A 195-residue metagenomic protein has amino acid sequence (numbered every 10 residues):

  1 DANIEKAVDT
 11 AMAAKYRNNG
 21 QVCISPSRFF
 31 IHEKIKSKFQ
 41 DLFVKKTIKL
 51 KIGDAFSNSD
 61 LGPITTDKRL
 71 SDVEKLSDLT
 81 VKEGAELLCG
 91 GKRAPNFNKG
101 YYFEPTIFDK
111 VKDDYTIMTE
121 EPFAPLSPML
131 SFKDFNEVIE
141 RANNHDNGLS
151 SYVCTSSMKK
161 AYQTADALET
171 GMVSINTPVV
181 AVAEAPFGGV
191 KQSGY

Functional and structural regions predicted by a protein language model:
D1-K112, I175: ALDH superfamily catalytic-core signature
P95, Y102-Y195: Conserved C-terminal structural/oligomerization subdomain of aldehyde/semialdehyde dehydrogenase
